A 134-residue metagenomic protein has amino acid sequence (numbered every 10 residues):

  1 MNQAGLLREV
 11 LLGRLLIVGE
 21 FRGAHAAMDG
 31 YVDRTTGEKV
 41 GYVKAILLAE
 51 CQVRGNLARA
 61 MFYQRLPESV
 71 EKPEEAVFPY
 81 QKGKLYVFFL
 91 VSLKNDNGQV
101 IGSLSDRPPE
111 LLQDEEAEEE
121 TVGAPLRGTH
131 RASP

Functional and structural regions predicted by a protein language model:
M1-L15: Short boundary/loop segments of OB/S1/cold-shock single-stranded nucleic-acid-binding domains
L11-Y42: Structural detector for short beta-strands of small beta-barrel domains
R22-M28, L48-E50, V91-L93: Generic short beta-strand segments
V32-P67: OB-fold (S1/OB) nucleic-acid-binding surfaces
Y63-E71, P108-E110: A short, sequence-level motif marking secondary-structure junctions
S69-V87: Short nucleic-acid-contacting surface segments enriched for D/E, G, S/T with interspersed K/R
V91-L126: OB-fold/S1-family single-stranded nucleic acid-binding modules
A124-P134: Long, low-complexity, intrinsically disordered segments
